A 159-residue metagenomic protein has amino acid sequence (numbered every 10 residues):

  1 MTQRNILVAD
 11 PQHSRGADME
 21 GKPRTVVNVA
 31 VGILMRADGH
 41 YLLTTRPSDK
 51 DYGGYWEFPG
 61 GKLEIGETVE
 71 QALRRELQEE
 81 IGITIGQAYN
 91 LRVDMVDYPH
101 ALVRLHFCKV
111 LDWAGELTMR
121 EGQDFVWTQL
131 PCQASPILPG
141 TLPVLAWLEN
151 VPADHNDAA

Functional and structural regions predicted by a protein language model:
D10-H13, D18-Y41, K62, V93: Conserved N-terminal beta-strand and adjoining loop/helix that marks the start of the Nudix/MutT-like hydrolase domain
K22-R24, E149-A159: Generic C-terminal helix-cap and adjacent flexible tail
R24, I33, S48-D49, M95 (+2 more regions): Short secondary-structure boundary/capping segments
N28, Q78, G82-A114: Active-site segment of metal-dependent pyrophosphate-handling enzymes, primarily the Nudix hydrolase catalytic core
I33, L43, L105-K109, W127: Conserved hydrophobic/aromatic beta-strand scaffold that supports enzyme active sites
R36-G39, P47, L111-E116, L130-C132: Short loop segments at secondary-structure junctions
H40-E79: Conserved Nudix-box catalytic region and its N-terminal flanking loop in Nudix hydrolases and closely related
K109, L117-P152: NUDIX/MutT-family hydrolases
